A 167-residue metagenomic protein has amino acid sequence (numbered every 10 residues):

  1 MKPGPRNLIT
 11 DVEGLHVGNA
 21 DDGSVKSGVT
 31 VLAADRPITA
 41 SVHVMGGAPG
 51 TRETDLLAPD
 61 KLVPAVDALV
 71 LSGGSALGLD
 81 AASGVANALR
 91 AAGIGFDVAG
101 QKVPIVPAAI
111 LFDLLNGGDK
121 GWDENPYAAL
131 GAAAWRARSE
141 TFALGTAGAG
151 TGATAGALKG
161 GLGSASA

Functional and structural regions predicted by a protein language model:
M1-A167: Alpha/propeptide regions of enzymes that mature by internal proteolysis
